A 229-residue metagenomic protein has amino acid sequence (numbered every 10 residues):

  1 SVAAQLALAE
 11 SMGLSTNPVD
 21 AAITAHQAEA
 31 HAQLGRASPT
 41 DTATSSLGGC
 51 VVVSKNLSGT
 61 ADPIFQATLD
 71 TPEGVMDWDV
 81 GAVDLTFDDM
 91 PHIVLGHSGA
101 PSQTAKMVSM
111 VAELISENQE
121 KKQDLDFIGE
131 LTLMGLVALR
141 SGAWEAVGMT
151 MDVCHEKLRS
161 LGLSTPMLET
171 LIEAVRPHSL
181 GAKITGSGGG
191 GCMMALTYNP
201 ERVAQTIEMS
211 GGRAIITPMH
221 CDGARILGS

Functional and structural regions predicted by a protein language model:
S1-L14, P18: DPxDG-like acidic metal-binding loop motif
S11-T16, I23-R36, T42-K183, M194-S229: C-terminal nucleotide
G191: Conserved glycine-rich beta-strand-loop-beta hairpin in the small C-terminal domain of fold type I
